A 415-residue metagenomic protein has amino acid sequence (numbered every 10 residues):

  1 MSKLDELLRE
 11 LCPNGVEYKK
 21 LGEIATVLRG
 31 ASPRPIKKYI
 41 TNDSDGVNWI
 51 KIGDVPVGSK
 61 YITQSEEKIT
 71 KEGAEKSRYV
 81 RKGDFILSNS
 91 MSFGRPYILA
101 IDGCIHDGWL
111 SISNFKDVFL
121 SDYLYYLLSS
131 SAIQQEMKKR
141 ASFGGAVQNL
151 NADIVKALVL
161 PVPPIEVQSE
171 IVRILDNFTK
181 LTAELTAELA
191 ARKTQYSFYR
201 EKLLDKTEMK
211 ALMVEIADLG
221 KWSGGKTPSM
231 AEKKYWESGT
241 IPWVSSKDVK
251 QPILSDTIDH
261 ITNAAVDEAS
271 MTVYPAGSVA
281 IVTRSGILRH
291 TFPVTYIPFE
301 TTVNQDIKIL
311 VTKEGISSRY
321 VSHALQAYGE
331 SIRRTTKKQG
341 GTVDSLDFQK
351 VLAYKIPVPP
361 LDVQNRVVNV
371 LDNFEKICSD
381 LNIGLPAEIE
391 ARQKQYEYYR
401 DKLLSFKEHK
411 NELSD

Functional and structural regions predicted by a protein language model:
M1, G15-K19, L124, K156-K193 (+4 more regions): Amphipathic alpha-helical segments
M1-L11, K402, S414-D415: Accessory (non-catalytic) regions of SAM-dependent nucleic-acid methyltransferases and partner specificity/recognition
L8-S32, K202, K206-T227, E388 (+1 more regions): Non-catalytic DNA-recognition/assembly elements of restriction-modification systems
E10, G73-A74, G144, M230 (+3 more regions): Short, solvent-exposed loop/turn positions at domain surfaces that link secondary-structure elements or cap domain
I24-K37, G53-K82, D218-E232, K247-A276: Sequence-specific dsDNA recognition surfaces
K51-I52, Q64-S129, S245, T262 (+1 more regions): A short beta-sheet element
F85-S88, E136-K139, P161-P164, R289-H290 (+6 more regions): Long compositionally biased, domain-poor regions of proteins
N89, C104-L110, F143-P163, T301-K308 (+1 more regions): A short glycine-rich beta-alpha junction/loop motif
